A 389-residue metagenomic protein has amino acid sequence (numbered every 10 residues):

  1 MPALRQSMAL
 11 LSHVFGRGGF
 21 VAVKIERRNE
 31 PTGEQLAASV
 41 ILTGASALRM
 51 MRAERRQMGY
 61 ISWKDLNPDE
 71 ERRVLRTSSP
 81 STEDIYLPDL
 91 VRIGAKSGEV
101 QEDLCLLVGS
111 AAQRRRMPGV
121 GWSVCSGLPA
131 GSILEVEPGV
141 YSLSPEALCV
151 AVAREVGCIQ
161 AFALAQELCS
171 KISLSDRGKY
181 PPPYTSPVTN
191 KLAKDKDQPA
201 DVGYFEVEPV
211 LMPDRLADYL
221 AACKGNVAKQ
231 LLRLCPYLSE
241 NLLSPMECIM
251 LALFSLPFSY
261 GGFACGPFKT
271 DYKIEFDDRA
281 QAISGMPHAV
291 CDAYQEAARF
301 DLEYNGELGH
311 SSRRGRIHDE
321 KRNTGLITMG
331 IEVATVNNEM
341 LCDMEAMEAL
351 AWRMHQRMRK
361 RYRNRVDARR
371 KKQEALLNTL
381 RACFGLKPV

Functional and structural regions predicted by a protein language model:
M1-V227, V366, L376-V389: Short gly/ser-rich loop at a beta-strand->alpha-helix junction or flexible surface loop bordering the NTP-binding
P199-V389: Surface segments flanking catalytic/ligand-binding clefts of nucleic-acid enzymes
